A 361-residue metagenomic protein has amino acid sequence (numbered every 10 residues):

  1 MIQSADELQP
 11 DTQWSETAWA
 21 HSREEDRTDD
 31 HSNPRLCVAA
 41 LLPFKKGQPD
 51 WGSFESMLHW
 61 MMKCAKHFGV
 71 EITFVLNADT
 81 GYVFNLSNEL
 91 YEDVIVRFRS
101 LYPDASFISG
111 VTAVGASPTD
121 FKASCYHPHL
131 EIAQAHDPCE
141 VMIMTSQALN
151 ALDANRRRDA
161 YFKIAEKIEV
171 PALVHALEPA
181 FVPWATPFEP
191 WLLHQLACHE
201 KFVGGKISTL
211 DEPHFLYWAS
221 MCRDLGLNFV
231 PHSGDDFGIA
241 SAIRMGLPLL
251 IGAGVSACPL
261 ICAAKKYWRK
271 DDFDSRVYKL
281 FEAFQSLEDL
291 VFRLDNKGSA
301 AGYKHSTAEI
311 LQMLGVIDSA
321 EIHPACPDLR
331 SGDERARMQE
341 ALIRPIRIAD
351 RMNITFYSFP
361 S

Functional and structural regions predicted by a protein language model:
I2-A185, C326-D328, A349-P360: Active-site beta->alpha loop and helix N-cap motifs at the rims of alpha/beta catalytic domains
I2-E7, K63, A240-S361: Structured C-terminal cap/extension of enzyme domains
P10-A18, A160-K167, W218-P231, S331-L342: A short, hydrophobic/aromatic-rich structural module that often spans a beta strand with its adjoining loop
D50-M57, L90, V94, C125 (+11 more regions): General structural feature for long, well-ordered alpha-helical segments within catalytic domains of soluble enzymes
T80, S109, S233, I251 (+1 more regions): Short glycine-rich loop/turn motifs that provide flexible caps or phosphate-binding loops at active sites
R97, K163, Q195, Y217 (+3 more regions): Alpha-helical scaffold segments in soluble metabolic enzymes
A165-K167, V174-A300: Catalytic alpha/beta core domains of metabolic enzymes, predominantly
